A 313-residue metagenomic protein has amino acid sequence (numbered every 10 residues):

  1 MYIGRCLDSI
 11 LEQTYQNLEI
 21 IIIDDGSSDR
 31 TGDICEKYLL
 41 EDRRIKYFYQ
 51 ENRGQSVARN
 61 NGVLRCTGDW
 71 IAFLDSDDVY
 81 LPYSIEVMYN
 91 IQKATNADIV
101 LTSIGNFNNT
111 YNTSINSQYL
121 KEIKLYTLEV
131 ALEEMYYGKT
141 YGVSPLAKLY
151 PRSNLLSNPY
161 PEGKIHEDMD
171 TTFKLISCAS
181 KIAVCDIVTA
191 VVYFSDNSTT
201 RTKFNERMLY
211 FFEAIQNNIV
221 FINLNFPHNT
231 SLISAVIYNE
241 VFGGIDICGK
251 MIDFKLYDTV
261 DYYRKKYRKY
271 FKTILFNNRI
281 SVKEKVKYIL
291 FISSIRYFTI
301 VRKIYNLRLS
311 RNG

Functional and structural regions predicted by a protein language model:
M1-E12: Short, well-formed alpha-helical segments that are part of the catalytic scaffolds of diverse glycosyltransferases
I10, D25-G26, R53, S76: Conserved short acidic donor-positioning loop in nucleotide-sugar-dependent glycosyltransferases
Q16, D24-D33: A conserved acidic beta->alpha catalytic loop
Q50-C66: Glycine-rich, basic loop-to-helix element that forms the pyrophosphate-binding segment of sugar-nucleotide handling
Q55, S76-A183, Y193-E206: Donor-binding/catalytic cores of nucleotide-activated saccharide and glycerol-phosphate transferases/polymerases
I71: Short aromatic/hydrophobic "clamp" motif used to bind/position activated sugar donors
T189-S195, T202-T230, V241-I274: Catalytic core of nucleotide-sugar-dependent glycosyltransferases
I252-G313: Membrane-interface aromatic/basic loop that binds lipid-linked glycans or pyrophosphate carriers, typified by
